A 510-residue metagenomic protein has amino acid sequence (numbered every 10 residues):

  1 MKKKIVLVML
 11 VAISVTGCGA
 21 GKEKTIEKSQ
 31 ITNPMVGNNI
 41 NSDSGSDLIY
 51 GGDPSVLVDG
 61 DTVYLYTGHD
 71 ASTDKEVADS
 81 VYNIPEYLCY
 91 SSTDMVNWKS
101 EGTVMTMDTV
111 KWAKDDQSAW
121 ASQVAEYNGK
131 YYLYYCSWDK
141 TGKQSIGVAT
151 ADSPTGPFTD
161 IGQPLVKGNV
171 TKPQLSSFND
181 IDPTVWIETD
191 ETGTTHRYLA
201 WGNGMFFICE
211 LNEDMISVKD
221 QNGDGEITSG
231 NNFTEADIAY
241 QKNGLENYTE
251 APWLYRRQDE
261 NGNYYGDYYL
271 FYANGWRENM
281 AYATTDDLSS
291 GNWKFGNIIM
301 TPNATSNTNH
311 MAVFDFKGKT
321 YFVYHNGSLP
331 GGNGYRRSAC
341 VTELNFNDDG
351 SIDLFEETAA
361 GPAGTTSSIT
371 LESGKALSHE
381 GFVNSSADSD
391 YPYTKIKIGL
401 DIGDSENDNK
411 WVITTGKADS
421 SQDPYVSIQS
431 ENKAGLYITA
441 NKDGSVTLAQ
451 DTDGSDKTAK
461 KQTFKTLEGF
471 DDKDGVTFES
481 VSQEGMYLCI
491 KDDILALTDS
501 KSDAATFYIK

Functional and structural regions predicted by a protein language model:
M1-K4: Positively charged n-region of N-terminal signal peptides that target proteins for export
S14-G17: C-terminal motif of bacterial Sec signal peptides marking the signal peptidase cleavage site
G21-A119, A125-I181, I187-L245, Q258-A304 (+3 more regions): Beta-rich carbohydrate-recognition and catalytic domains
G51-D53, A119-A121, D180-D182, T249-P252 (+3 more regions): Conserved positions at the start
G60, E188-E191, Q258, F316-K317 (+4 more regions): Short acidic-glycine loop/turn motifs at beta-strand connectors
K172-Q174, N309-A312, G318, D474-F478: Short aromatic loop motif centered on NTY/YTY
A363-K510: Lectin-like carbohydrate-binding module/patch detector with strong preference for beta-trefoil
